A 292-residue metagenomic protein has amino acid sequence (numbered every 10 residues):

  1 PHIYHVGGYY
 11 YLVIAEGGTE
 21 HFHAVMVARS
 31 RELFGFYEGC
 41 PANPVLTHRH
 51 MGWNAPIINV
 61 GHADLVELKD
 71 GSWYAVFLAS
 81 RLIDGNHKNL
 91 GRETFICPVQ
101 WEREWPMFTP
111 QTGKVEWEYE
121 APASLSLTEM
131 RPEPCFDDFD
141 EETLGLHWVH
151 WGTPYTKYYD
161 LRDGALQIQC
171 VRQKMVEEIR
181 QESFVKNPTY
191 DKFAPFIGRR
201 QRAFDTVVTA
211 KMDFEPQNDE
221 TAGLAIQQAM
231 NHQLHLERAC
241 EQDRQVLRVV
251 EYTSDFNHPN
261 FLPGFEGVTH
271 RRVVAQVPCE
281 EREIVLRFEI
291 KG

Functional and structural regions predicted by a protein language model:
P1-G292: Carbohydrate-active catalytic/glycan-binding domains of CAZyme proteins, especially the secreted or lumenal ectodomains
